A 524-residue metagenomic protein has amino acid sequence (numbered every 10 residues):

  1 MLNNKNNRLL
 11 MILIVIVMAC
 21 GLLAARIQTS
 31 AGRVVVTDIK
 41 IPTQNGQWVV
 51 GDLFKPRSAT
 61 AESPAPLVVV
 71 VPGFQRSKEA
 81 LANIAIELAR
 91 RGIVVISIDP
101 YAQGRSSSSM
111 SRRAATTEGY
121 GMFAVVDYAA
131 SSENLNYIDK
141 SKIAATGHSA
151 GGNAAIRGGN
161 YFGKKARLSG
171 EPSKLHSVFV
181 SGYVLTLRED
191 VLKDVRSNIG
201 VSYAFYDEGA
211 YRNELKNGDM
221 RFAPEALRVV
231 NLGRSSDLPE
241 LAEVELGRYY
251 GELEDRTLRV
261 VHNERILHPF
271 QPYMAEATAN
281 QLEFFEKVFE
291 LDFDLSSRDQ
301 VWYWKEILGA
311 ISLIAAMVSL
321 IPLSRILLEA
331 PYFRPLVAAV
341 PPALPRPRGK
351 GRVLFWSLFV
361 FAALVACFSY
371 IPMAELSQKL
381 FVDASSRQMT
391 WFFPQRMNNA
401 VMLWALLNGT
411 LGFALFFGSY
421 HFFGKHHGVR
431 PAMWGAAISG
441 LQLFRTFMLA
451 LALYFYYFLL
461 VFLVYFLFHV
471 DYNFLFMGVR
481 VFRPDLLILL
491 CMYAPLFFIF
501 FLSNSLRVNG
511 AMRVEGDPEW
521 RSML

Functional and structural regions predicted by a protein language model:
M1-N6, D299, L344-K350: Short, Lys/Arg-rich N-terminal segment immediately upstream of the first membrane anchor
L2-P42, V50-D52: An N-terminal hydrophobic leader/cap segment in hydrolases
N7-I16, S312-A316, V360-F361, L407: Hydrophobic H-region at the start of alpha-helical membrane spans
G21-R26, M317-A330, F413-F422, F498-S505: Alpha-helical transmembrane segments
V34-V301: Soluble extramembrane regions of membrane proteins in the secretory/endomembrane system
D299-L313: Juxtamembrane/start-of-transmembrane alpha-helix segments at the extracytoplasmic/lumenal side of membrane anchors
I314-F359: Juxtamembrane interface at the cytosolic side of transmembrane helices
S357-L524: Alpha-helical transmembrane segments of integral membrane proteins
